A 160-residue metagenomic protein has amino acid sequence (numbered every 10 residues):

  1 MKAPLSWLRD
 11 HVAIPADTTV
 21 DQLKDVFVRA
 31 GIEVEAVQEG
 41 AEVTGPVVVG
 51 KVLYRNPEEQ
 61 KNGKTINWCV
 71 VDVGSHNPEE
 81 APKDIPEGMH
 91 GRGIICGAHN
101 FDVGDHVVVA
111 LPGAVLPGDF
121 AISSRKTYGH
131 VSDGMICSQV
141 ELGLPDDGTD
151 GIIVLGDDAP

Functional and structural regions predicted by a protein language model:
M1-P160: Phosphate-backbone binding interfaces of nucleic-acid-interacting proteins
